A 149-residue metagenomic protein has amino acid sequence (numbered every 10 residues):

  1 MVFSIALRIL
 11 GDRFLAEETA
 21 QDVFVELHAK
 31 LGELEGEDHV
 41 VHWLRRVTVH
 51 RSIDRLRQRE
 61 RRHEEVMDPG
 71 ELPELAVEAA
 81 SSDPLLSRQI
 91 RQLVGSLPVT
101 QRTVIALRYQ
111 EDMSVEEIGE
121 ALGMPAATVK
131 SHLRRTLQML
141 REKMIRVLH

Functional and structural regions predicted by a protein language model:
M1-R13, K30, V94, K143-R146: Amphipathic, Lys/Arg- and hydrophobic-enriched alpha-helical face
S4, E18-V25, D38-H50: Structural recognition of an alpha-helix C-terminal capping motif at a helix-to-coil junction
R8-R13, D22-H39, Q58-E60: Sigma70-family region 2
G32-G36, R46-M67, D83: Arg/Lys-rich amphipathic alpha helix in sigma70-family domain 2
H42, V49, I53, Q101 (+2 more regions): DNA-recognition helix of helix-turn-helix
R62-I90, S114: Internal acidic/polar
Q89-L97, T128: Short amphipathic alpha-helical boundary/capping segments
V104-R108: A short pre-motif secondary-structure segment
